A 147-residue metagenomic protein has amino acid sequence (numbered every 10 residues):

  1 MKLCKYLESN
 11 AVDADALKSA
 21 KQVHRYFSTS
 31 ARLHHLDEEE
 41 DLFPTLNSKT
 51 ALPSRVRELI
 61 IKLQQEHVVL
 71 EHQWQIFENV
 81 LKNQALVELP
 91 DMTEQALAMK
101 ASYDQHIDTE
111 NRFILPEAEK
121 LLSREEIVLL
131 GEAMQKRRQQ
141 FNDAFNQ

Functional and structural regions predicted by a protein language model:
M1-Q147: Small-residue-biased structural context
